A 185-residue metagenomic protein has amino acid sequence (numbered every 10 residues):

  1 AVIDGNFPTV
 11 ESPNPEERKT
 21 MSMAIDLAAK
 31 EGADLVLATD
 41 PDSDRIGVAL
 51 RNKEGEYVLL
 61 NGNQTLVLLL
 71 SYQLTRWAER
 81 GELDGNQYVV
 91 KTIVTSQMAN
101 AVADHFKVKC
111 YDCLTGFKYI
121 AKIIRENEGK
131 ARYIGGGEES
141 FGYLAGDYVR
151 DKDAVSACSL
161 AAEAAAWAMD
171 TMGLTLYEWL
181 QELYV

Functional and structural regions predicted by a protein language model:
A1-R45: N-terminal small/polar loop signature for handling phosphorylated ligands or for N-terminal nucleophile
D4-T9, L70, I120-I124: Short, charged, surface-exposed secondary-structure boundary motifs
P8-P13, N52-K53, R125-G129: Short low-complexity, flexible loop/linker segments enriched in glycine and/or proline with clustered acidic
T9-P15, E56-Q64: Short beta-strand elements at the ligand-binding edges of bilobed clamshell
A29, A33-L35, T39, E56-V58 (+1 more regions): Phosphate-binding and adjacent anionic-ligand microenvironments
D44-G62: Short Gly/Thr/Asp-enriched flexible loops that form oxyanion-binding sites at enzyme active sites
N61-Q73: Catalytic or ion-translocation cores adjacent to nucleophile or general acid/base/metal-coordination motifs in diverse
